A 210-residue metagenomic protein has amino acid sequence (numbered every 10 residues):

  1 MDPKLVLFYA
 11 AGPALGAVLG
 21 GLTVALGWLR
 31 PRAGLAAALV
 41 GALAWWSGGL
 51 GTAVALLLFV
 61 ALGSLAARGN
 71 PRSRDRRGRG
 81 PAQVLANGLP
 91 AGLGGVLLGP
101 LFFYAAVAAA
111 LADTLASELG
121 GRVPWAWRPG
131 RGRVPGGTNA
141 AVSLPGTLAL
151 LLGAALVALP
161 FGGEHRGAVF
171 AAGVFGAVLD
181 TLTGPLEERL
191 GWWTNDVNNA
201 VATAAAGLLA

Functional and structural regions predicted by a protein language model:
D2-A210: Interhelical loop and helix-boundary elements at the membrane-water interface of polytopic inner-membrane proteins
